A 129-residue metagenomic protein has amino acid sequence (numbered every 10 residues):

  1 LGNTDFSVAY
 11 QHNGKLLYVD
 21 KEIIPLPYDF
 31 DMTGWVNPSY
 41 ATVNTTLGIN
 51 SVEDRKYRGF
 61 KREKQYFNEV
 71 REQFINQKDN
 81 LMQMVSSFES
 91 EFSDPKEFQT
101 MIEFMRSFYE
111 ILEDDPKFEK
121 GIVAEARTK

Functional and structural regions predicted by a protein language model:
L1-K129: Catalytic-core segments of enzymes that bind and process phosphorylated/nucleotide-bearing substrates
